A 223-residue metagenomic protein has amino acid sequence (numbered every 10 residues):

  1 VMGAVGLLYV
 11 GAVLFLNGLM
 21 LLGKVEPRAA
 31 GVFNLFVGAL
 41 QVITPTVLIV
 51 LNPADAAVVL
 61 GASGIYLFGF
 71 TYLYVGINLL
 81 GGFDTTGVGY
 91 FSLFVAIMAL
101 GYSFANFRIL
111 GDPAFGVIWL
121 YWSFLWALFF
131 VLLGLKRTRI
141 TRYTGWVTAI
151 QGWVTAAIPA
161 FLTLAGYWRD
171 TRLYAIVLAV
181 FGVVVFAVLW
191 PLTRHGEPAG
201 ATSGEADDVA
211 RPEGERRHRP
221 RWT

Functional and structural regions predicted by a protein language model:
V1-A57, G166-A179, V184-T223: N-terminal topogenic module of multi-pass integral membrane proteins
G3-L8, G61-F68, F115-S123, G145-A149 (+1 more regions): Alpha-helical transmembrane segments of polytopic membrane proteins
L7-L16, L67-V75, W122-F129, V154-T155 (+1 more regions): Hydrophobic cores of alpha-helical transmembrane segments in multi-pass inner/ER membrane proteins, independent
N17-A29, V47-V58, Y74-T86, A105-G111 (+1 more regions): Short juxtamembrane and helix-loop transition motifs at transmembrane-helix boundaries in membrane proteins
R28-F36, T86-F94, R142-T148: Cytoplasmic-side transmembrane-helix entry/capping segments in multi-pass membrane proteins
V37-I43, S92-Y102, A149-P159: Small-residue-rich segments of transmembrane alpha-helices in multi-pass membrane proteins, especially helix faces
L51, G101-G111, V154-D170: Hydrophobic alpha-helical transmembrane segments in multi-pass integral membrane proteins
A62-Y66, F70-L135: Membrane-proximal helix-loop-helix units in multi-pass membrane proteins
